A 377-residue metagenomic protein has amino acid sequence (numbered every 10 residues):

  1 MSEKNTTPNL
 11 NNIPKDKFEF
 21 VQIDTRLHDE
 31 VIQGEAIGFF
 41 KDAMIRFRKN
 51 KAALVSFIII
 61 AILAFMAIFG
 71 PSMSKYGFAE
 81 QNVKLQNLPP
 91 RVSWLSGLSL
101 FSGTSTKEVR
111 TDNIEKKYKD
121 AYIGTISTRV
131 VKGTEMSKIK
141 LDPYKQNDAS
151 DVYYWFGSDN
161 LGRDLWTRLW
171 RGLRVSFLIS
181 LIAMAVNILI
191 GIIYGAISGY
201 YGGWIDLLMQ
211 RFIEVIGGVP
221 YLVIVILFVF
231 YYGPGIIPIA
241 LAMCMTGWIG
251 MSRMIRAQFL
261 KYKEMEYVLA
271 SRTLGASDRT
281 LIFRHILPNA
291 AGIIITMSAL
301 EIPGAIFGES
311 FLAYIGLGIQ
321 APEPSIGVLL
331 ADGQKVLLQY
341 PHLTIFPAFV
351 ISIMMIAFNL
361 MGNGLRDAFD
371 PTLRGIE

Functional and structural regions predicted by a protein language model:
M1-I188, I192, V336-L337, L343-F346 (+2 more regions): Gly/Trp-centered helix-boundary motif
S158-E377: Alpha-helical transmembrane segments of integral membrane proteins, especially multi-pass inner/plasma-membrane
